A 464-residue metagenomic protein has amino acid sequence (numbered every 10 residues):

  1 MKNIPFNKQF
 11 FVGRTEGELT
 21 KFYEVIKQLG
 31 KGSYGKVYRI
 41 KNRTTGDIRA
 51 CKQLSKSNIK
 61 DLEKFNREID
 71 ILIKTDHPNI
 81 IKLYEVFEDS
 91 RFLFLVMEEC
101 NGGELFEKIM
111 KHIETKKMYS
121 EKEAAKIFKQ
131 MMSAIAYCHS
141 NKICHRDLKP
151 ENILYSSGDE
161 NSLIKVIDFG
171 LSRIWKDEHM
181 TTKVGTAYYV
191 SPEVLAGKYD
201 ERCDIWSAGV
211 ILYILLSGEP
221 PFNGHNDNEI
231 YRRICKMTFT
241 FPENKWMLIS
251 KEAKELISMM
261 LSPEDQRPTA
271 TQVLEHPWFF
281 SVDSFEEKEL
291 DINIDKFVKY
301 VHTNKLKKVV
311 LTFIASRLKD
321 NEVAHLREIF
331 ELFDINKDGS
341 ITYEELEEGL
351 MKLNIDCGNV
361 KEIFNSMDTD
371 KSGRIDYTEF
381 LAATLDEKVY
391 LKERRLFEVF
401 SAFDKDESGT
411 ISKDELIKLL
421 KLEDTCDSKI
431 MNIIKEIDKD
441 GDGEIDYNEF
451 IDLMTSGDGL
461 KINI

Functional and structural regions predicted by a protein language model:
K36: Conserved N-lobe ATP-binding subsite of Hanks-type protein kinase domains, especially the beta3 VAIK lysine
I48, Q53-T75: Conserved N-lobe beta3->alphaC-helix segment of eukaryotic protein kinase catalytic domains
V86: Activation-segment/catalytic-loop signature of the eukaryotic protein kinase fold
R91-E104: Conserved short submotifs of the Hanks-type protein kinase catalytic core that shape the nucleotide-binding pocket
I127-F128: Activation segment signature within eukaryotic-like protein kinase domains
L311-T312, I341-I355, D376-E387, I411-D424 (+1 more regions): Amphipathic regulatory helices of Ca2+-sensor modules
